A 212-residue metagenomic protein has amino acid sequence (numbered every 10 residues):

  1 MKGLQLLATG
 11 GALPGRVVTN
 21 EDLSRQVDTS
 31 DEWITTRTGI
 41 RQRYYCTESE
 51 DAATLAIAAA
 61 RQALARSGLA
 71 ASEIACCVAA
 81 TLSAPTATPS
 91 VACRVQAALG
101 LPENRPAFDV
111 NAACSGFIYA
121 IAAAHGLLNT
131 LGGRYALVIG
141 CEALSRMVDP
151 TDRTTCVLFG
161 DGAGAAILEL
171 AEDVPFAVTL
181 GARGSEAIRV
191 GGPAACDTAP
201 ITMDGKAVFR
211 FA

Functional and structural regions predicted by a protein language model:
M1-E48, D152-A212: Condensing-enzyme catalytic core mediating Claisen C-C bond formation in acyl metabolism
Q5, A75-V78, L137, F176: Conserved beta-strand elements of the Class I
L6-A8, I34, A63, C77 (+3 more regions): Buried hydrophobic positions in well-ordered alpha/beta secondary-structure cores of metabolic enzymes
A12, A80-P85, A112-F117, G140-S145 (+2 more regions): Acidic, glycine-rich active-site loops and adjacent beta-strand->loop/helix elements that engage anionic groups
V27-T36, T86-L101, V138-L144, P193-P200: Acidic-glycine-rich active-site phosphate/pyrophosphate-binding loop
T35-T54, T81-Y135: Conserved catalytic cysteine-centered active-site region of acyl-thioester-dependent Claisen-condensing enzymes
A59-A75: Phosphate/pyrophosphate-binding loops at sites that engage ATP/ADP/AMP, CoA/4′-phosphopantetheine, polyphosphate
N129-A163: Flexible, glycine-rich active-site loops centered on histidine and acidic residues that chelate a metal or position
